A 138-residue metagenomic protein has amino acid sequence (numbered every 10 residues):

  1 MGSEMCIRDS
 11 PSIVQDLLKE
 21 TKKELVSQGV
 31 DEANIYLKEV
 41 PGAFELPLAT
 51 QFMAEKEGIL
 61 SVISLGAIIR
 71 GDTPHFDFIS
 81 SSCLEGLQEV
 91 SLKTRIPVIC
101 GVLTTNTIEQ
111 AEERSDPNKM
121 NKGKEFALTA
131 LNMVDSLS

Functional and structural regions predicted by a protein language model:
M1-C6: Short, small-residue-biased leader/transition segments that mark boundaries at the very start of proteins
I13-S27, S82-G86: Short, solvent-exposed amphipathic alpha-helices that sit in or adjacent to ligand/effector-binding or catalytic
K22-E39: Short beta-strand elements in bilobed, periplasmic/extracellular small-molecule ligand-binding domains
E45-L87: Glycine-rich phosphate-binding loop
D77-T104: Short, acidic/small-residue loops that bind anionic groups at enzyme active sites
N106-M120: Phosphate-binding/catalytic loops
N118-S138: A charged, well-structured terminal subsegment
